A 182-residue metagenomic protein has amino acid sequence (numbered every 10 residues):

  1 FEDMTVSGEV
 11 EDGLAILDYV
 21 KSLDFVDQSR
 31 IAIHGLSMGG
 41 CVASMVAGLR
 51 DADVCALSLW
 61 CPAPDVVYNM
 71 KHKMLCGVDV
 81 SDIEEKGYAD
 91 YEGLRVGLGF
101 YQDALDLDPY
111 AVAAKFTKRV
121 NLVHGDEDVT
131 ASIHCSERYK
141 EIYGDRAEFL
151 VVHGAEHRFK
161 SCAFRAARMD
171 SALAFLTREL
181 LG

Functional and structural regions predicted by a protein language model:
D3-L23: Alpha/beta-hydrolase active-site loop
F25-L36: Alpha/beta-hydrolase fold nucleophile elbow
G35-M45: Glycine-rich nucleophile elbow surrounding the catalytic serine of serine-hydrolase chemistry
L49-G99: Hydrolase active-site cap/lid region
F116-T117, L122-H124, D128: Short beta-strand/loop motif that positions the catalytic acidic residue of the alpha/beta-hydrolase fold
V129-C135: Conserved alpha/beta-hydrolase "acid-adjacent" motif
K140-R158: Catalytic histidine neighborhood in serine/cysteine hydrolases with alpha/beta-hydrolase-type architecture
A155-R168: Catalytic histidine-centered segment of alpha/beta-hydrolase-like enzymes
